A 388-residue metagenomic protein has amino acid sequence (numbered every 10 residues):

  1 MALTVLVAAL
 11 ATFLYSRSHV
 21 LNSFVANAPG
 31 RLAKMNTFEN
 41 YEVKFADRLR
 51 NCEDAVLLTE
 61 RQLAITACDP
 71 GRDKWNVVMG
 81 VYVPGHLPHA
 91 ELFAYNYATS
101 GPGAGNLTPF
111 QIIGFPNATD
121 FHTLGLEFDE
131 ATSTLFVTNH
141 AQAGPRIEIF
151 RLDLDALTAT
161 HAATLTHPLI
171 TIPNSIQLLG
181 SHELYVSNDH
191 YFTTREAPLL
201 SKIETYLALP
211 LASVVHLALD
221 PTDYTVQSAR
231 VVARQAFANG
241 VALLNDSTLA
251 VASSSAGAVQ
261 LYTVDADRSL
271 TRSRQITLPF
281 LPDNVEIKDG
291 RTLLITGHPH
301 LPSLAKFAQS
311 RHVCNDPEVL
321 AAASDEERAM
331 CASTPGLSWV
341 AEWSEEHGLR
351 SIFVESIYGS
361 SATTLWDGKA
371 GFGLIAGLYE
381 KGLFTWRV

Functional and structural regions predicted by a protein language model:
A11-V20, P279-S351: Loop/turn-rich, solvent-exposed surfaces of beta-rich toroidal or solenoidal domains
N22-R50, P102-G114, T158-A159, V226 (+2 more regions): A short helix->beta-strand "capping" segment at the edge of beta-propeller domains
Y41-A90, G125-L126, Y358-T363: Beta-strand-rich domains and repeat architectures in extracellular enzymes and scaffolds, especially beta-propellers
L49-L58, F115-E130, T166-E183, Y191 (+4 more regions): Beta-rich, blade/repeat-based domains predominating in secreted/periplasmic proteins but also intracellular
L58, A64-K74, L135-Q142, L184-R195 (+4 more regions): Conserved beta-strand positions in repeat-built beta-propeller and related beta-rich domains
T66-L87, T138-H140, S187-L209, H298-T334: Short, conserved, GDST-rich strand-edge loop motifs in beta-rich repeat architectures
P70-L135, N139: Blade-loop segments of beta-propeller domains
L301, S361-V388: Blade-level signature of beta-propeller repeat domains, shared across WD40, Kelch, NHL, RCC1 and BNR/Asp-box propellers
